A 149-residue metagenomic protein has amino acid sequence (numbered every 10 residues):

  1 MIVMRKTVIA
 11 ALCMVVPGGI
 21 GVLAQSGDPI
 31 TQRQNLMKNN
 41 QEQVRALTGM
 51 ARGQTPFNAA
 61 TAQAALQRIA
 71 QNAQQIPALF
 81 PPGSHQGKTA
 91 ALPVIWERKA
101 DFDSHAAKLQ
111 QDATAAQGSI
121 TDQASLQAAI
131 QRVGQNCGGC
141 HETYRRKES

Functional and structural regions predicted by a protein language model:
I2-A10: Bacterial N-terminal signal peptides that target proteins for export
K6-T7, Q34, E142: Hydrophobic alpha-helical segments, especially transmembrane helices and their immediate juxtamembrane helical caps
I9-A10, Q25-G27: N-terminal leader/targeting peptides and immediately adjacent processing regions
G19-A24: Sec/Tat signal peptide C-region and signal peptidase I cleavage site
S26-Q131: Extracytoplasmic c-type cytochrome modules immediately beyond a signal peptide or single-pass transmembrane anchor
V133-Y144: The canonical Cys-X-X-Cys-His
E148-S149: Short Cys/His-rich "knuckle" micro-motifs
